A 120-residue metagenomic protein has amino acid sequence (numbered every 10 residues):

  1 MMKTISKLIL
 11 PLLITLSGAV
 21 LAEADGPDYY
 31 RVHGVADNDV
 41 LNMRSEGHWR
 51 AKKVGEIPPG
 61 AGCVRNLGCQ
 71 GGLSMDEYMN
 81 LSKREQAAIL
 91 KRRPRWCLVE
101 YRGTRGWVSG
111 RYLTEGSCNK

Functional and structural regions predicted by a protein language model:
M1-I9: Bacterial N-terminal signal peptides that target proteins for export
S17-A19: N-terminal signal peptide c-region/cleavage motif recognized by signal peptidases
E23-Y30, H48, K52-E56, K83-K120: Boundary regions of SH3-family modules and the immediately adjacent low-complexity/disordered segments in eukaryotic
D28-D37, R65-C69, I89: A structural signal for short, hydrophobic beta-strand segments that form beta-sheets in beta-rich/all-beta domains
N38-H48: Short, structured beta-strand/loop micro-motifs enriched in basic residues and often containing a Trp
E46-C69, L73-M75: SH3/SH3-like (including bacterial SH3b) beta-barrel domains that bind proline-rich motifs or cell-wall ligands
L67-L90: Mixed-charge, low-complexity intrinsically disordered segments
